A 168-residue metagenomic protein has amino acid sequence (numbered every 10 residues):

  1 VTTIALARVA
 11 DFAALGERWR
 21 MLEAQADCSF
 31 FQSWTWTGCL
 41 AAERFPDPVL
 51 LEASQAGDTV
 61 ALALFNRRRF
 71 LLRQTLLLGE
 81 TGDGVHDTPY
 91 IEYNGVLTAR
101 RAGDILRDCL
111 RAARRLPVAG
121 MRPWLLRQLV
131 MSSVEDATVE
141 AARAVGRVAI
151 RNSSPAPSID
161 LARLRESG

Functional and structural regions predicted by a protein language model:
V1-G168: N-acyltransferase acceptor-side catalytic subdomain
